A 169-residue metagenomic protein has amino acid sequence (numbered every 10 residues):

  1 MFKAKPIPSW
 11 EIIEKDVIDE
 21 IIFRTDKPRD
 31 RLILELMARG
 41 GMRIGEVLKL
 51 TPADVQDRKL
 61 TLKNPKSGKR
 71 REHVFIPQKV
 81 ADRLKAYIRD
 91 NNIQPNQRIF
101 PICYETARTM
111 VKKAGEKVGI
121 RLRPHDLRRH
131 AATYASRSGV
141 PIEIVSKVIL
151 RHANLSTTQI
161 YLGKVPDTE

Functional and structural regions predicted by a protein language model:
F2, E11-I44: Basic, Lys/Arg- and aromatic-enriched nucleic-acid-binding interface segment
A4-P6, V74-Q78, I160-E169: DNA/chromatin major-groove-contacting recognition/catalytic segments
K15-D16, P28, G40, G45 (+1 more regions): Conserved tyrosine-mediated DNA breakage-rejoining catalytic core shared by Y-recombinases
F23, I93-Q97, R108-V148: Short, basic (Lys/Arg/His-rich) helix/loop patches that form interaction surfaces in the mid-to-C-terminal regions
F23, K49, D57, I160-G163: Phosphate-coordinating loops and pocket residues in cytosolic domains that bind phosphorylated ligands
M37, L48, S146-K147: The alpha-helix within a helix-turn-helix
V55-D57, R121, V140-I160: Short, polar N-cap/turn motifs at the start of nucleic acid-interacting alpha helices
S67-A86, Q94-K113: C-terminal catalytic core of Y-nucleophile DNA break-rejoin enzymes
